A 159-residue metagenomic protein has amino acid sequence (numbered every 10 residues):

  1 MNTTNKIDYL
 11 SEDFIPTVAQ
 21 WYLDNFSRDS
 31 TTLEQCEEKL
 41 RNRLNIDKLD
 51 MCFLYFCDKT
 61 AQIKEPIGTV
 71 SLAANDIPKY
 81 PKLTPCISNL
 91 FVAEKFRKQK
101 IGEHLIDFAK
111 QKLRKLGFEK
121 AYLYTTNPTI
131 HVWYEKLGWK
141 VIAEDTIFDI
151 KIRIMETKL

Functional and structural regions predicted by a protein language model:
M1-V18: A short beta-loop-alpha structural element at the N-terminal edge of CoA-dependent acyl/N-acetyltransferase catalytic
D13, P128-T129: Short alpha-helical
F26-K59: Active-site rim helix/loop that mediates acceptor-substrate recognition in acyltransferases
F53, Y124-P128, L137-K140, E144-L159: C-terminal "cap" of GNAT-fold acetyltransferases
L54, I63-D76, C86, F91: Conserved beta-strand in the GNAT
N89-V92, K98-Q111, K136: Conserved acetyl-CoA-binding loop-helix of GNAT-fold acetyltransferases
L113-T126: Conserved GNAT acetyl-CoA-binding A-motif
